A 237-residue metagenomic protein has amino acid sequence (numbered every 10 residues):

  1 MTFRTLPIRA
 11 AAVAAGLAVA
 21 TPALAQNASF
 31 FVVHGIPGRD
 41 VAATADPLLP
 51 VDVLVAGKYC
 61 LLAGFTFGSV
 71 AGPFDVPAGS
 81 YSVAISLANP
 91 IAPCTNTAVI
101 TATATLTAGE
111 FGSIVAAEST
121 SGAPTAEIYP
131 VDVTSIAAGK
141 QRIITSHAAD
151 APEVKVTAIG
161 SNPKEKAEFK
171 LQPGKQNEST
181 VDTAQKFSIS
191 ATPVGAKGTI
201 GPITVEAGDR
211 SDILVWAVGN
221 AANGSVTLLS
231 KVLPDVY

Functional and structural regions predicted by a protein language model:
M1-T2, I189: ...the same signal can extend to comparable exposed beta-sheet modules with similar sequence chemistry even outside
T2-A11: Bacterial N-terminal signal peptides that target proteins for export
A12-V13, A23: Cleavable N-terminal signal peptides
L24-Y237: Intrinsically disordered, low-complexity polar regions and short flexible loop motifs
